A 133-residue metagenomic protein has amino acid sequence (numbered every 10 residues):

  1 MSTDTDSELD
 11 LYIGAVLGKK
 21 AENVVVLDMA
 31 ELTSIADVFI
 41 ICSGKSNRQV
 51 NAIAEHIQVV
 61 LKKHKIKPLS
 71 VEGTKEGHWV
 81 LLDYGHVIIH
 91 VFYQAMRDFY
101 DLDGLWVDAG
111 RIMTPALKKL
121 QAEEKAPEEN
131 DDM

Functional and structural regions predicted by a protein language model:
M1-V26, A30, R48, A52 (+3 more regions): Long, contiguous binding/interaction regions
N23, L27-T33, L69-H86: Glycine/charge-rich, flexible interdomain linkers and switch-proximal surface loops that mediate coupling
T33-S34, S46: Short linear Ser/Thr-Pro motifs
A36-V38: Short amphipathic alpha-helical segments
I41-S43: Short hydrophobic/aromatic beta-strand micro-patches that form the beta-sheet surface supporting nucleotide- or nucleic
Q49-I66, L81: Compact, glycine-rich, soluble single-domain proteins
